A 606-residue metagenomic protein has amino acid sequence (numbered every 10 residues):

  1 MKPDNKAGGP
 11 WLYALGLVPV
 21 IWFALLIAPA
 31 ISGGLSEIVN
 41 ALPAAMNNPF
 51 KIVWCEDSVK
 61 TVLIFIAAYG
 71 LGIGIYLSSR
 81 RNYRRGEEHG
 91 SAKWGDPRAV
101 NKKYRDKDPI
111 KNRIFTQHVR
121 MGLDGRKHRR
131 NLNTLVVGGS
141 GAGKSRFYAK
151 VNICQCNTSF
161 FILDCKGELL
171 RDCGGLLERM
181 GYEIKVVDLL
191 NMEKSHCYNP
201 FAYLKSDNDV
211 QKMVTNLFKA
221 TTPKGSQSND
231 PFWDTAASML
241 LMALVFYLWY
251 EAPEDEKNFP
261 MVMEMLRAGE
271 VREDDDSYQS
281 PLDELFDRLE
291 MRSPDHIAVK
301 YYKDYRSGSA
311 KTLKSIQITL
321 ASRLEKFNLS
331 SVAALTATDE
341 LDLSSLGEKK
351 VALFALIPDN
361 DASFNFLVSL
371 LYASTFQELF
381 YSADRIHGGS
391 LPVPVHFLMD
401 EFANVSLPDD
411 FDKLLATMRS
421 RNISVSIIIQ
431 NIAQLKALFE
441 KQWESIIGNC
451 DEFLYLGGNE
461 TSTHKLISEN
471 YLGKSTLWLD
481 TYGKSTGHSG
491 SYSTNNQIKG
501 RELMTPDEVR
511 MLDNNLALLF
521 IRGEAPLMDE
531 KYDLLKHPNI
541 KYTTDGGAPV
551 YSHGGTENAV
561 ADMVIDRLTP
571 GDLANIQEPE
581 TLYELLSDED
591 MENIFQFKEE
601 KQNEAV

Functional and structural regions predicted by a protein language model:
M1-A142, R146-A149, E193, K484-S485 (+3 more regions): Basic- and hydrophobic-enriched, low-structure N-terminal and domain-boundary segments that flank ATP-binding catalytic
K93-N101, I110, F115-R126, R146-F147 (+7 more regions): A broad, low-specificity signal for short, low-complexity segments enriched in glycine/proline and polar/charged
R98, K103, F366, F402 (+1 more regions): A short glycine-/small-residue-rich loop at the edge of a beta-strand within enzyme catalytic domains
D108-I110, T222-F232, E254, W478-Q497: Low-complexity, polar-biased intrinsically disordered regions enriched in Pro/Ser/Thr/Gly
R130-I423, L438, Q442, G448 (+2 more regions): P-loop NTPase motor domains
L415-L518: Conserved ATP-driven motor cores of ASCE-family P-loop NTPases powering translocation/secretion/packaging/pilus
D533: Short, surface-exposed polybasic-aromatic patches that bind anionic ligands, especially phosphate groups
